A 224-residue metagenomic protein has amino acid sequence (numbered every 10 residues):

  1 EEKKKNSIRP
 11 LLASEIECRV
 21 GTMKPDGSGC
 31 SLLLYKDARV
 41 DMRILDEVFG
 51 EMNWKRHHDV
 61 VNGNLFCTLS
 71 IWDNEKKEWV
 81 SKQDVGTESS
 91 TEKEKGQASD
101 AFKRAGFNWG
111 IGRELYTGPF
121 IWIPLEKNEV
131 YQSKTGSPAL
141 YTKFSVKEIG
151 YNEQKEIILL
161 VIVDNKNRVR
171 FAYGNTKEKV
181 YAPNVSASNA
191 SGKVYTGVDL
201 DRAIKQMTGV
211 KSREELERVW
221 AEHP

Functional and structural regions predicted by a protein language model:
E1-C30, I123-P224: Interfaces that engage single-stranded nucleic acids at replication/repair/recombination sites
E1-N6, A13, S28-N53: OB-fold ssDNA-binding interfaces and closely related basic DNA-contact patches used across DNA replication/repair
T22-L34, V85-E92: Short histidine-centered catalytic/ligand-binding loop motif
V40-P183: Positively charged, aromatic-enriched nucleic acid-contacting surfaces
